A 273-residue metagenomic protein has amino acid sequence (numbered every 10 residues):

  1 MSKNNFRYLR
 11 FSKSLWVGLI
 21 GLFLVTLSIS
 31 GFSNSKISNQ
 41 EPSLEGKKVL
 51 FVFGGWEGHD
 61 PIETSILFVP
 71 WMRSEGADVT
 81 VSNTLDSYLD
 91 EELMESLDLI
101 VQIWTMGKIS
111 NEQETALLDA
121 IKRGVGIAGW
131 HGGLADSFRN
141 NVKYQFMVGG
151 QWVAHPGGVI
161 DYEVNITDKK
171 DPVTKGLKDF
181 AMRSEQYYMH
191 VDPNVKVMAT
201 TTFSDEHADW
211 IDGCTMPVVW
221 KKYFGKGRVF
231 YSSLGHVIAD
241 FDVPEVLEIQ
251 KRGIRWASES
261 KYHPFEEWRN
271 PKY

Functional and structural regions predicted by a protein language model:
M1-S12: N-terminal secretory signal peptides that target proteins for export/translocation
V17-S28: Bacterial N-terminal signal peptides
I37-K48, S74-A77, E92, D205-M216 (+1 more regions): Extracellular ligand-binding/catalytic regions of CAZymes and related secreted enzymes and adhesion modules
S38-E41, K48-V52, W56-A135: Helical hinge/lid and interdomain linker segments adjacent to catalytic or ligand-binding clefts that mediate domain
V52, G107-G176: A glycine-rich, often tryptophan-bearing local segment used as a flexible ligand/cofactor-contacting loop or short
M72-D78, V153-G225: Catalytic beta-strand/loop cores that center a nucleophilic Ser/Cys/Thr and support acyl-enzyme chemistry
S96-D98, V148, V195: Short, well-ordered alpha-helix to beta-strand connector turns
